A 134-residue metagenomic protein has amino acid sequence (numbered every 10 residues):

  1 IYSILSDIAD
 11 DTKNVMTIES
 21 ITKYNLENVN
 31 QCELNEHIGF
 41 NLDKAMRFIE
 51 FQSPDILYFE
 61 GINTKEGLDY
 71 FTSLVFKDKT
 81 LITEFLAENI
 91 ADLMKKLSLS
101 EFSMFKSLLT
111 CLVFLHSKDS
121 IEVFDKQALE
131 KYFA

Functional and structural regions predicted by a protein language model:
I1-A134: Short, flexible helix-loop junctions that flank or precede catalytic/ligand sites
